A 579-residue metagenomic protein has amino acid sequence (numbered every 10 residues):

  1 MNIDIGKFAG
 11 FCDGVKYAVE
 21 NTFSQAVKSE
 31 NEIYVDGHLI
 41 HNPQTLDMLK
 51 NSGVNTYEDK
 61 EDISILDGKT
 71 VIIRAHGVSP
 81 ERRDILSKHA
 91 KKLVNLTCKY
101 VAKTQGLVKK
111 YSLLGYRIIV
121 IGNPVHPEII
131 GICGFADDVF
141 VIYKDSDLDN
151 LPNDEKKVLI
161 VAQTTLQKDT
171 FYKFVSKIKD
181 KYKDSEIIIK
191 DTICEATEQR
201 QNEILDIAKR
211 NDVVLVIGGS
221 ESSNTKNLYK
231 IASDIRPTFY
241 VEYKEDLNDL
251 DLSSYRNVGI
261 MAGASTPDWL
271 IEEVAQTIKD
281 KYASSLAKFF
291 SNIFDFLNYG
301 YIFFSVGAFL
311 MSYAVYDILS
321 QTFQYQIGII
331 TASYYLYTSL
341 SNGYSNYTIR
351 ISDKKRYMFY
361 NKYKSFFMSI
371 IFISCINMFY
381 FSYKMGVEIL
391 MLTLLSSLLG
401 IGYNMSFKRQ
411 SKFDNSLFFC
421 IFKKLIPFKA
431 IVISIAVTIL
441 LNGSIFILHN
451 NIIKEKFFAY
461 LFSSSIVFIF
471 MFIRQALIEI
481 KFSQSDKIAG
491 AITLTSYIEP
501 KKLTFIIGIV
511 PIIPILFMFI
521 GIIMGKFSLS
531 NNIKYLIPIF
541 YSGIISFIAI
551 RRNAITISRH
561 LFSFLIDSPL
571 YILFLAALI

Functional and structural regions predicted by a protein language model:
M1-I271, A275, K279-K281: The feature marks the mature, well-folded catalytic cores of soluble enzymes
D295-I318, S369-F372, I433-G443: The first (N-terminal) embedded transmembrane alpha-helix
L310-G328, N377-M391, N442-S464, F519-N532 (+1 more regions): Helix-coil boundary and interhelical linker segments in multi-pass alpha-helical membrane proteins
Q321-L340, L394-L399, E455-A476: Membrane-embedded alpha-helical segments that form the functional core of polytopic membrane enzymes, especially those
S333-F372, I469-I512: Solvent-exposed interhelical
M358-H449, S546-A554: Intramembrane alpha-helical segments
K423, K502, S530-I579: Extended hydrophobic alpha-helices typical of membrane-associated regions
I426, A430-I478: Functional transmembrane core segments of multi-pass inner-membrane proteins
